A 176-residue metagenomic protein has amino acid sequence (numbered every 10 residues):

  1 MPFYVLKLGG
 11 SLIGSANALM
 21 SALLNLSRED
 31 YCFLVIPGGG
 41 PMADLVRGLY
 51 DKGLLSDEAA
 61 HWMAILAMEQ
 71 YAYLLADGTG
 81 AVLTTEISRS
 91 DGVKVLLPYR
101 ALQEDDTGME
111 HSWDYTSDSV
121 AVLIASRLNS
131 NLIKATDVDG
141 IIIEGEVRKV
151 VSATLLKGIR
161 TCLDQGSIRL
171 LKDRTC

Functional and structural regions predicted by a protein language model:
M1-L34: N-terminal glycine-/serine-/threonine-rich phosphate-binding loop
K7-G9, I36-P37, L97-P98, A135: Short beta-strand segments
L12-G14, P41-D44, L102-Q103, D139-I142: Short, active-site-adjacent cap segments at secondary-structure transitions
L34-L45, I133-D137: Short beta-strand segments at enzyme active-site cores
R47-A67: A charged helix-plus-loop insertion that forms the helical arch/lid used to bind and gate nucleic-acid substrates
D51-K52, E86, D91-I124, N129-C176: Active-site phosphate/oxyanion-binding loops
I65-R89: Ordered, amphipathic secondary-structure segments that act as subunit-interaction surfaces in large macromolecular
